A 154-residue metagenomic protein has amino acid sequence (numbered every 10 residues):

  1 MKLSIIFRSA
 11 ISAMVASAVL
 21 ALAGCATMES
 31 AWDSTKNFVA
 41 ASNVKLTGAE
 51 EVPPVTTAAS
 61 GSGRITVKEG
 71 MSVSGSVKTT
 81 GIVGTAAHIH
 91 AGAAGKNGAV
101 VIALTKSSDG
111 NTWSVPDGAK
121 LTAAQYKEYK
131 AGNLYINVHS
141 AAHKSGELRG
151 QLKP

Functional and structural regions predicted by a protein language model:
K2-R8, A21-A87, A91-P154: Metal-centered catalytic cores of metalloenzymes
I11-L20: Hydrophobic helical h-region of N-terminal Sec-dependent signal peptides in bacterial secretory/periplasmic proteins
